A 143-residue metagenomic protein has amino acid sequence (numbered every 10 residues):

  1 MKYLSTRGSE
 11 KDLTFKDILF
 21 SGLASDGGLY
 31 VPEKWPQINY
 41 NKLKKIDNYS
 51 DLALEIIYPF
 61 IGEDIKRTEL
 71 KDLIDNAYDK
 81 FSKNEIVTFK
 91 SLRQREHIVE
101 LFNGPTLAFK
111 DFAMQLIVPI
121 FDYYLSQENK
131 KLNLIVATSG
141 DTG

Functional and structural regions predicted by a protein language model:
M1-G143: PLP-dependent amino-acid enzyme catalytic core
